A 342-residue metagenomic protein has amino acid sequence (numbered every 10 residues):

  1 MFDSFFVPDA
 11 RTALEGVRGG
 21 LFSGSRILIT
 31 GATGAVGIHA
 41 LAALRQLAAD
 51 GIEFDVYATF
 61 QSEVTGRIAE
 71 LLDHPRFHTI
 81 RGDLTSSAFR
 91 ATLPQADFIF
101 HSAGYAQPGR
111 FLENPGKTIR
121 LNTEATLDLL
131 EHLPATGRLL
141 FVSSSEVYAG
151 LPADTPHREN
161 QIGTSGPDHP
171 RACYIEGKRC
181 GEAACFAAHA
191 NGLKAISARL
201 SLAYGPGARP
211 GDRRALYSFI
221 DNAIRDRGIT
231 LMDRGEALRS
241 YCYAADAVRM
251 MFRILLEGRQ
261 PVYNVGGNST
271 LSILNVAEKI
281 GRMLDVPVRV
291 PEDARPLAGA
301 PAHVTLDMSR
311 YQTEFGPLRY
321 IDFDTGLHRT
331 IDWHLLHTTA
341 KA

Functional and structural regions predicted by a protein language model:
M1-G20, E53, F323-A342: Amphipathic terminal alpha-helices
R26-Q46: N-terminal Rossmann NAD(P)H-binding glycine-rich loop of SDR-like oxidoreductase domains
R81-L121: NAD(P)H-binding glycine-rich loop region in Rossmannoid oxidoreductase-like domains and their noncatalytic homologs
H101, L127-R171: Conserved Rossmann-fold NAD(P)-dependent oxidoreductase catalytic core, especially the SDR/UDP-sugar
E113-A125, D168, A172, E176-G177: Glycine-rich NAD(P)-binding loop of the Rossmann-fold in SDR/ketoreductase-type enzymes
S144, E182-P206, Y217: Conserved beta-loop-beta element that borders a ligand/cofactor-binding pocket
D168-I196, I224-R225: Active-site Tyr-X1-5-Lys
A223-A342: C-terminal substrate-binding subdomain of Rossmann-fold SDR/epimerase-dehydratase oxidoreductases
